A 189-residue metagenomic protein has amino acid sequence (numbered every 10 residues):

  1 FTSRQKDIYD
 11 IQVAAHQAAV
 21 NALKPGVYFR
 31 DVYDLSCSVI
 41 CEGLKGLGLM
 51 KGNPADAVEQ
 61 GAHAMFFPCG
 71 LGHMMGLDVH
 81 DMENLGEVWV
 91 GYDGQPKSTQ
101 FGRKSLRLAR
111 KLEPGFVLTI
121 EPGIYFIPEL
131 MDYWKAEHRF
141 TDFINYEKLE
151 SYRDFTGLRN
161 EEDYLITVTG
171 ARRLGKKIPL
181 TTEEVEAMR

Functional and structural regions predicted by a protein language model:
F1-R189: Active-site neighborhoods and metal-handling regions in enzymes and metal-associated proteins
